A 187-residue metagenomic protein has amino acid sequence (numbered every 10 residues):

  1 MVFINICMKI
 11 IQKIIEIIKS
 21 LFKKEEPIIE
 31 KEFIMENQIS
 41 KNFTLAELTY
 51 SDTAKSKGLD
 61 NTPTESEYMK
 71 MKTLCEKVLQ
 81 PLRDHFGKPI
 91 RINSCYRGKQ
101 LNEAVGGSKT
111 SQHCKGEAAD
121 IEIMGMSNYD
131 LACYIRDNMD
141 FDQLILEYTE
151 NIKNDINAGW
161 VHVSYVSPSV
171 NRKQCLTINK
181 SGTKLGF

Functional and structural regions predicted by a protein language model:
V2-I4: Extreme N-terminal basic, low-complexity initiation segments that serve as generic localization/processing leaders
I11-H85, S167, I178-F187: Extracytoplasmic cell-surface/polysaccharide-interacting catalytic and binding patches
N42, P89, A118, W160: A residue-level signal for beta-strand positions that form part of recognition/binding surfaces within mature
L74-V78, K88, L101, E117 (+2 more regions): Amphipathic alpha-helical interface surfaces
K77-G106: Extended, low-complexity, intrinsically disordered C-terminal regulatory tails of eukaryotic serine/threonine kinases
S108-I121: Active-site microenvironments of hydrolase-like enzyme catalytic domains
K115, I123-F187: Catalytic cores and adjacent binding grooves of peptidoglycan-active enzymes
